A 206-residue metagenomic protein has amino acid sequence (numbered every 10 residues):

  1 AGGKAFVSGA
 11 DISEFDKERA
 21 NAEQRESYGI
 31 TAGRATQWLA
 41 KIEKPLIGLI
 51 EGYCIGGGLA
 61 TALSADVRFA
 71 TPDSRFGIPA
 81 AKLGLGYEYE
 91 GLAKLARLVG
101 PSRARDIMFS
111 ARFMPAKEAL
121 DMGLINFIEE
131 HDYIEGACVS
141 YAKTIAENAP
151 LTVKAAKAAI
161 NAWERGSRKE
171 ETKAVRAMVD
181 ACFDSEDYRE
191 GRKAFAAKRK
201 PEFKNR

Functional and structural regions predicted by a protein language model:
A1-W38, C54, G84, G166-S167: Glycine- (often His-adjacent) and acidic-residue-rich active-site loop that binds/positions the CoA thioester
G3, F69-S74, I125-K173, A177-E186 (+1 more regions): C-terminal long alpha-helix characteristic of the crotonase
I12, A32, L92, P101-A104 (+4 more regions): A general structural signal for well-ordered alpha-helical segments in protein cores
A35-K41, L49, I55-M108, M122 (+2 more regions): CoA-thioester-processing core
V67, D106, S110-R112, E118 (+2 more regions): Well-ordered beta-strand positions
I107-M108, A156-A159, F195: Short alpha-helical scaffolding segments that buttress acidic/His motifs in well-ordered protein cores
